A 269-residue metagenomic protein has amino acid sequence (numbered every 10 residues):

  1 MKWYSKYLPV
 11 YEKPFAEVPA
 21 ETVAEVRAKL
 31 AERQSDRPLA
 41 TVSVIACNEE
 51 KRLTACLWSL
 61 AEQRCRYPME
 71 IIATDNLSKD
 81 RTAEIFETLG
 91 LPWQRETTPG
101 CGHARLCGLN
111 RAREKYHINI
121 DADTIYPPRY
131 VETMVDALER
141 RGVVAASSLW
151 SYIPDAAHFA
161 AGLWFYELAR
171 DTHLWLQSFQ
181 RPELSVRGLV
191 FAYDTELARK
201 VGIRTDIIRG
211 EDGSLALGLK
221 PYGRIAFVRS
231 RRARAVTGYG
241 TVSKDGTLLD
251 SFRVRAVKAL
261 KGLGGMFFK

Functional and structural regions predicted by a protein language model:
M1-S59: N-proximal low-complexity "stem/linker" segments adjacent to membrane-targeting elements
L39-T41, E70, S214: Cell-envelope/extracellular polymer assembly enzymes that use nucleotide-activated donors
D75-A83: A conserved acidic beta->alpha catalytic loop
E96-A112: Glycine-rich, basic loop-to-helix element that forms the pyrophosphate-binding segment of sugar-nucleotide handling
H117: Short aromatic/hydrophobic "clamp" motif used to bind/position activated sugar donors
R129-A160: Conserved donor NDP-sugar-binding/catalytic core segment of glycosyltransferases
S148-P154, G162-L184: Short, flexible, basic/aromatic active-site loop/helix in glycosyltransferases
R209-L215: Acidic donor-binding loop at a coil-to-helix junction in glycosyltransferase catalytic cores that engages
